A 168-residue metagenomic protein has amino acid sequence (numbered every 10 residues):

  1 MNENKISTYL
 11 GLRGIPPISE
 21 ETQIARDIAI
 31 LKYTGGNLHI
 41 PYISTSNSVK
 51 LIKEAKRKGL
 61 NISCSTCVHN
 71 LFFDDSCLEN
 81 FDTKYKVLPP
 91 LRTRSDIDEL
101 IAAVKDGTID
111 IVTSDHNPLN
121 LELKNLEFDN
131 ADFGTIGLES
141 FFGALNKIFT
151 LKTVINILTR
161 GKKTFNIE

Functional and structural regions predicted by a protein language model:
M1-V112: Histidine/acidic residue-rich metal-binding segments in metalloenzymes
Y9-G14, I18-G35, K84, K105-D106 (+2 more regions): His/Asp/Glu-enriched, well-ordered alpha-helical/loop segment that forms or immediately abuts the divalent-metal
